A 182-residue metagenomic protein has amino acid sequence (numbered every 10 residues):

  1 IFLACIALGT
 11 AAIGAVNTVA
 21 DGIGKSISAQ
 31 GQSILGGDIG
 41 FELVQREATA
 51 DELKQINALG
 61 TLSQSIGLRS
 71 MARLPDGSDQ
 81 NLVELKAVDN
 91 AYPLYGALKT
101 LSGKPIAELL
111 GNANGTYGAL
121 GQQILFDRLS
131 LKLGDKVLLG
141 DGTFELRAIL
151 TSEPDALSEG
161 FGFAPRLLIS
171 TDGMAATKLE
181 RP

Functional and structural regions predicted by a protein language model:
I1-P182: Alpha-helical transmembrane segments of bacterial inner-membrane membrane proteins
